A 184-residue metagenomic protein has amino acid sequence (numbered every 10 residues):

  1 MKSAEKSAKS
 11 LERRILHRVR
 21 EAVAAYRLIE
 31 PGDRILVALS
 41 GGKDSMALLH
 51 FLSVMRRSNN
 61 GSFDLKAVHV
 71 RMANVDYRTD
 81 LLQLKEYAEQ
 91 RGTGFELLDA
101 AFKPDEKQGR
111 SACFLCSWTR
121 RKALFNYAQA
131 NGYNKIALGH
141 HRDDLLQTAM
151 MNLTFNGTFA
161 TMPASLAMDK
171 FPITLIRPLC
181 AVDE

Functional and structural regions predicted by a protein language model:
K2-M150, F155-P163: ATP-dependent adenylation/nucleotidyltransferase module used to activate substrates
T161-E184: Short, flexible loop segments at boundaries between secondary-structure elements
